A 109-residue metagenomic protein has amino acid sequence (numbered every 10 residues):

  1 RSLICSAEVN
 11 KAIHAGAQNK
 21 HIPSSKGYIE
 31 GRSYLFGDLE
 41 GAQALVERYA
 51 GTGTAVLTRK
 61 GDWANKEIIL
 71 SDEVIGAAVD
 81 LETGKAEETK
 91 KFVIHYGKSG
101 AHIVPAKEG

Functional and structural regions predicted by a protein language model:
R1-G109: Functional cores of ribonucleases/endoribonucleases
